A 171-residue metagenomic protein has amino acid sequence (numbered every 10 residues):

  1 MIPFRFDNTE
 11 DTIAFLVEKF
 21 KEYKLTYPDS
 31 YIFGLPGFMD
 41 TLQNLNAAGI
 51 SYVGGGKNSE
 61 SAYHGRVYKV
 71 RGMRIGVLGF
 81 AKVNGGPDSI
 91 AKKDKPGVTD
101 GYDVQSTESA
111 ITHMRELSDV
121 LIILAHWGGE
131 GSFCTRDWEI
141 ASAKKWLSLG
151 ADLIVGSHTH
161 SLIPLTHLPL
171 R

Functional and structural regions predicted by a protein language model:
M1-R171: Acidic, metal/ion-coordinating pockets
